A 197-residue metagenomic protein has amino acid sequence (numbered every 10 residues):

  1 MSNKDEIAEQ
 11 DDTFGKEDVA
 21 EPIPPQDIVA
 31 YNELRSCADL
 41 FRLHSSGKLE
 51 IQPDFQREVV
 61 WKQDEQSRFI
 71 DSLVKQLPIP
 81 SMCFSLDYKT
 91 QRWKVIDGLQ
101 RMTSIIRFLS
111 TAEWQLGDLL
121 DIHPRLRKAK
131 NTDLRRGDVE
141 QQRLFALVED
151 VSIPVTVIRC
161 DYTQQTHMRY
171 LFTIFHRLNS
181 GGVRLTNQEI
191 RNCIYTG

Functional and structural regions predicted by a protein language model:
S2-D11, D18-R35, D39, Q52-G197: Basic- and aromatic-enriched surface patches that contact anionic nucleotides/nucleic acids
L40-H44: Flexible hinge/switch segments at interdomain interfaces of large molecular machines
G47-K48: Extracellular/lumenal mucin-like low-complexity stalks
